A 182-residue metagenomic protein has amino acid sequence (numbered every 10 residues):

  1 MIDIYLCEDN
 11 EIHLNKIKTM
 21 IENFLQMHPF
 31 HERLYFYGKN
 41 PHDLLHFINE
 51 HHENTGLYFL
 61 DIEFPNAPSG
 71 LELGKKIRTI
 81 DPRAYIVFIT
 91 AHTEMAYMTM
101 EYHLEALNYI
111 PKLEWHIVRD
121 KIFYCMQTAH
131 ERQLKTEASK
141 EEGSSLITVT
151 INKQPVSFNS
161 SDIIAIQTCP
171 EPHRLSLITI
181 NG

Functional and structural regions predicted by a protein language model:
M1-Y5, K18: Non-catalytic signal-transmission and effector/linker regions of two-component phosphorelay proteins
E8: Conserved acidic carboxylate
E11-K18, A96: Charged phosphotransfer/docking patches of two-component systems
K18-T19, L34-G56: Acidic, metal-coordinating helix/loop segments flanking the phosphotransfer/catalytic sites of two-component signaling
E22-H31, F47-E53, H103-L104, Q133-K135 (+2 more regions): Alpha-helix termini
E32, N54-K135: CheY-like receiver
K121-G182: Conserved binding/recognition cores within well-folded domains
